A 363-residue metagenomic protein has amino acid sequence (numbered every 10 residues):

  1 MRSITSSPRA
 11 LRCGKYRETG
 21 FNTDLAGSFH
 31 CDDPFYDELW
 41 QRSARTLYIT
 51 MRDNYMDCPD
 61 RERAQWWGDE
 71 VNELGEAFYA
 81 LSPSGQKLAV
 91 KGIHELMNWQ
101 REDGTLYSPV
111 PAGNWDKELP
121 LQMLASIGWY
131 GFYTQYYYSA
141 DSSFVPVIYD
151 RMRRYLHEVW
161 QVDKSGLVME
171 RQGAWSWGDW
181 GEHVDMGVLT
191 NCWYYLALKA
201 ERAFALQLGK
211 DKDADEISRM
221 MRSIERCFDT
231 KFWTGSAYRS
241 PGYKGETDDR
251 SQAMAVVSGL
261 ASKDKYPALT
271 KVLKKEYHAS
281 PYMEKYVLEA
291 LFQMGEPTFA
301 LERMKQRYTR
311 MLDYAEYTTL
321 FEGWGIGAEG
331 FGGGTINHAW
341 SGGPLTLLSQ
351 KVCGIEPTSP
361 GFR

Functional and structural regions predicted by a protein language model:
M1-E38: Extended acidic/polar, glycine-enriched regions that form or flank non-catalytic beta-rich accessory modules
S7, G20-N22, D53, E102 (+2 more regions): Short loop/turn segments at secondary-structure transitions that flank enzyme active sites
R12-Y16, G20, T46, E118 (+2 more regions): N-proximal short alpha-helices
D24-Q65, K87-K91, E95: Low-complexity, Ser/Thr/Pro/Gly-enriched N-terminal "stalk/linker" regions
W66-R363: Active-site core of glycosidic bond-cleaving carbohydrate-active enzymes
